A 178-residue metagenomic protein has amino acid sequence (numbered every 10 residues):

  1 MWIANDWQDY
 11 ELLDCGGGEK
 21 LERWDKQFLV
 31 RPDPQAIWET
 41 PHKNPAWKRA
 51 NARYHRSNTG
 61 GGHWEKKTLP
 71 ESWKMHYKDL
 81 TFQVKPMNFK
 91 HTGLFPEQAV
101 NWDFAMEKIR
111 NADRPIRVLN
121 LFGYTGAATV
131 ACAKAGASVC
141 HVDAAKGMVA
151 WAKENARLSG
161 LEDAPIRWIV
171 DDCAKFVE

Functional and structural regions predicted by a protein language model:
M1-A4: N-terminal accessory targeting/assembly segments
D6-E22, L29-P96, D103-M106: Non-catalytic substrate-recognition/targeting regions of SAM-dependent transferases
F104-D113, G160: Glycine-rich helix-loop-beta junction characteristic of Rossmann-like nucleotide cofactor-binding loops
D113-Y124: Conserved class I S-adenosyl-L-methionine
P115, G136, D163-P165: A generic structural signal for alpha->beta connector loops
T125-A137: Conserved SAM-binding loop of SAM-dependent methyltransferases across substrates and taxa, primarily the Class I
S138-D143: Conserved SAM-binding motif I beta-strand of class I
A145-E178: S-adenosyl-L-methionine
